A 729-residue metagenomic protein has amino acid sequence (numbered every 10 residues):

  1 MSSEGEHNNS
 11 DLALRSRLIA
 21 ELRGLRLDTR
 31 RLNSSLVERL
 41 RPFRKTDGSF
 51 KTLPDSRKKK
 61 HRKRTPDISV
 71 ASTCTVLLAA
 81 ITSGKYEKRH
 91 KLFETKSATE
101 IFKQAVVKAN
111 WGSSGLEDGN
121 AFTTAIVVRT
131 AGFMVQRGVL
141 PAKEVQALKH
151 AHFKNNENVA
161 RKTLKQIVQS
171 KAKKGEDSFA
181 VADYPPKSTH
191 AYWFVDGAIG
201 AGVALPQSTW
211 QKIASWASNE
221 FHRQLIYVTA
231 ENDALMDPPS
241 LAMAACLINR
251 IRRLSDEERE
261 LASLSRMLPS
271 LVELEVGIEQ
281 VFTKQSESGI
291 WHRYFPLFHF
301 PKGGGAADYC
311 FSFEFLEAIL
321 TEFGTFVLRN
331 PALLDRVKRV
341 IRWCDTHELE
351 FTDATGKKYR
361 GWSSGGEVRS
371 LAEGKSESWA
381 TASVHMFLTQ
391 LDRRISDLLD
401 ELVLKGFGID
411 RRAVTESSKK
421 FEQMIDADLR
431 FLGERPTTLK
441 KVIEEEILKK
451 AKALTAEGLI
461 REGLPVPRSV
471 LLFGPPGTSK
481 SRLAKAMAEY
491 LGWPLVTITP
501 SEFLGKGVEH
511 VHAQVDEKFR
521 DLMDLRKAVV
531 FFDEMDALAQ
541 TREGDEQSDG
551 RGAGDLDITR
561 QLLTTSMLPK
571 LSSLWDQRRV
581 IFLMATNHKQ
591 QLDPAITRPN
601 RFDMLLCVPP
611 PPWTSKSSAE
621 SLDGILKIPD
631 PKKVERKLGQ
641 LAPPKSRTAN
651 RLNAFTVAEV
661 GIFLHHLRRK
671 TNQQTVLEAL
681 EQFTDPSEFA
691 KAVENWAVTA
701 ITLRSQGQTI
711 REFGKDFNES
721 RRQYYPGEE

Functional and structural regions predicted by a protein language model:
S2-L27, R31, S56-R89, G112-K143 (+4 more regions): An alpha-helical repeat/solenoid feature that recognizes helix-turn-helix modules
L22, R26-P54, K91-S114, E144-S178 (+4 more regions): Long, well-ordered core segments of solenoidal/helical folds
S288, H292-K302, T346-R369, P643 (+1 more regions): Surface-exposed intrinsically disordered loops and tails
V384, L398-L429: A short, basic N-terminal segment
K420-E445: Dynamic helix-loop-helix/coil hinge segments at AAA+ ATPase domain boundaries and subdomain interfaces
P436-R636: Walker A/P-loop NTP-binding motif of AAA+ ATPase domains
E457-E462, E678-E729: C-terminal engagement/docking regions of AAA+ P-loop ATPases
D630-A697, R704: Conserved AAA+ ATPase small/helical "lid" subdomain
